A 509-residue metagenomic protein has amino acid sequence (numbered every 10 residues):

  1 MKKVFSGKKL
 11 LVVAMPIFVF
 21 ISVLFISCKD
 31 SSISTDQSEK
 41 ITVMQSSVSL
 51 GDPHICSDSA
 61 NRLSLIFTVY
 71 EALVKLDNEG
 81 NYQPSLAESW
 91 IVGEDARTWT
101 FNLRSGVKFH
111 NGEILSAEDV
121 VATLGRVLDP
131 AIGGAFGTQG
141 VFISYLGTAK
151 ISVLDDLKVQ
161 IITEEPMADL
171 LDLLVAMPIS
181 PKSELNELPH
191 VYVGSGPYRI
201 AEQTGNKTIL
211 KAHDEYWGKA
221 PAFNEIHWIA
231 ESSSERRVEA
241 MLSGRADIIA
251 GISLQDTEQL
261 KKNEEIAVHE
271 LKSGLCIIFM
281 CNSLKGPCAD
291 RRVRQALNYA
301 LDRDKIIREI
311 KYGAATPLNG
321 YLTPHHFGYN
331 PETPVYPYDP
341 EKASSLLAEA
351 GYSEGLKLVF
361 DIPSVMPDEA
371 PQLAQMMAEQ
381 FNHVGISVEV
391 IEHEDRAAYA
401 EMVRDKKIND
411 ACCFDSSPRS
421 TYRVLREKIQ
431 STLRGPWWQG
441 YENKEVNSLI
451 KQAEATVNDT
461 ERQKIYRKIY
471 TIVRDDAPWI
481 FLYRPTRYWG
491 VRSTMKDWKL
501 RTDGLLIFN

Functional and structural regions predicted by a protein language model:
M44-E94, G125, I132, V193-G194: N-terminal lobe/hinge region of extracytoplasmic solute-binding protein
S46-I66, L86-A87, E113, F136 (+3 more regions): A structural "hinge/loop" feature
E88-G133, A240, P287: Aromatic- and charge-enriched surface segment that lines or borders ligand/interaction sites
D95, H110, I162-P178, V191-R236 (+3 more regions): Aromatic-rich, solvent-exposed beta-strand/loop patch
N102, G137-S183: Surface-exposed binding/hinge segments that line and control ligand-binding clefts or catalytic entry sites
G205, A348-P418: Ligand/substrate-recognition segments at binding pockets and active sites
A300-G328, E369-A378, E401-N509: Detector for C-terminal structural segments
P317-E349, S364-P371: Structural transition elements
